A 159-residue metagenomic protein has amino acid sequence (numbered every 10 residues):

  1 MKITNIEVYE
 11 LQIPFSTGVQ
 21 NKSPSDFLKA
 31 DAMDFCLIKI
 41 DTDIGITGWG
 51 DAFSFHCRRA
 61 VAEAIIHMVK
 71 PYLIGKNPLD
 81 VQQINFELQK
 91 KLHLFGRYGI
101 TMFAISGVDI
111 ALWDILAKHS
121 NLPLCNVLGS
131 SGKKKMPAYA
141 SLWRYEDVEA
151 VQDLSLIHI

Functional and structural regions predicted by a protein language model:
M1-T47, F53: Structured beta-strand/loop patches that form or line metal/cofactor-binding pockets in enzymes
N5, D41-H119: Metal- or metallocofactor-binding catalytic centers and their adjacent structured scaffolds across diverse enzyme
D34-C36, H67, M136: Residues at beta-strand starts and edge strands
C36, L154-S155: A general structural detector for well-ordered alpha-helical segments in enzyme core domains, enriched
S130-M136: Short, conserved phosphate-binding/catalytic loop or strand-edge motifs used in phosphoryl-/nucleotidyl-transfer
M136-A150: Active-site mouth loops of central-metabolism enzymes
I157-I159: Conserved small/polar residues in nucleotide/adenosyl-binding loops
